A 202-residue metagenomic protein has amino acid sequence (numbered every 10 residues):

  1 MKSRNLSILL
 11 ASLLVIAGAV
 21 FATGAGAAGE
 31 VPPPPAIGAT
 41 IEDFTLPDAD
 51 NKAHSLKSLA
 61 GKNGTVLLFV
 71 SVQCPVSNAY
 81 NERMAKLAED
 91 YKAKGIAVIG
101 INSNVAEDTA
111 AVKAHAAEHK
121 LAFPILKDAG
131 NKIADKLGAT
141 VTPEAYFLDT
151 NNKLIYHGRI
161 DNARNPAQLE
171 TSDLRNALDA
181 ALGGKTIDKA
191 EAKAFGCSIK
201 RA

Functional and structural regions predicted by a protein language model:
K2-S12: Bacterial N-terminal signal peptides that target proteins for export
I16-G24: C-terminal segment of classical bacterial N-terminal signal peptides
A28-K57: N-terminal "domain-start" segment that seeds a small globular fold
E42, G64, L121-P124, A139-Y146: Structural micro-motif
K57-N78, V98, L178: Short active-site neighborhood of thiol/selenol oxidoreductases, capturing the structured segment around
S71-N81, V105-A106, A145, C197-K200: Short, thiol/selenol-centered motifs that function as redox-active sites or metal-ligating centers
N78-H119, L126-K136: Structural microenvironment flanking redox-active thiols in thiol-disulfide oxidoreductases
F147-T150, L154-A202: Thiol-/selenol-based redox modules, centered on thioredoxin-like and closely related oxidoreductase domains
